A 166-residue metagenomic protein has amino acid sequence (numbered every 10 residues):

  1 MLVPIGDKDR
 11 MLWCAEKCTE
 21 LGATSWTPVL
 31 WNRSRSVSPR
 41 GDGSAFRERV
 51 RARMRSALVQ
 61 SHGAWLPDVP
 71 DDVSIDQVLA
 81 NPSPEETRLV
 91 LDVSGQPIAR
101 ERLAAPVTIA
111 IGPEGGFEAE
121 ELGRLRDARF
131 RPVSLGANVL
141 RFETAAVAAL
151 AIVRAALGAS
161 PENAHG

Functional and structural regions predicted by a protein language model:
M1-L89: RNA substrate-binding interface of SAM-dependent RNA methyltransferases
V3-P4, E114, N138, F142: Glycine- and other small-residue-rich loops at beta-strand/loop junctions that grip anionic moieties
G6, R33-R35, G95, E114 (+1 more regions): Short, glycine/serine-rich, charged loops/turns that create anion-binding and catalytic segments at active sites
R10-M11, S38, A99, F117 (+1 more regions): Secondary-structure boundary/capping motif
V73-L79, Q96-I98, V139-L140: A short acidic, often aromatic-flanked loop/helix-cap motif at beta-alpha or helix-coil junctions that lines enzyme
P82-L122, F130-V133: Active-site/ligand-binding-proximal alpha/beta "capping" segment
A119-G166: Structured adenosyl-cofactor binding patch, chiefly the S-adenosyl-L-methionine
